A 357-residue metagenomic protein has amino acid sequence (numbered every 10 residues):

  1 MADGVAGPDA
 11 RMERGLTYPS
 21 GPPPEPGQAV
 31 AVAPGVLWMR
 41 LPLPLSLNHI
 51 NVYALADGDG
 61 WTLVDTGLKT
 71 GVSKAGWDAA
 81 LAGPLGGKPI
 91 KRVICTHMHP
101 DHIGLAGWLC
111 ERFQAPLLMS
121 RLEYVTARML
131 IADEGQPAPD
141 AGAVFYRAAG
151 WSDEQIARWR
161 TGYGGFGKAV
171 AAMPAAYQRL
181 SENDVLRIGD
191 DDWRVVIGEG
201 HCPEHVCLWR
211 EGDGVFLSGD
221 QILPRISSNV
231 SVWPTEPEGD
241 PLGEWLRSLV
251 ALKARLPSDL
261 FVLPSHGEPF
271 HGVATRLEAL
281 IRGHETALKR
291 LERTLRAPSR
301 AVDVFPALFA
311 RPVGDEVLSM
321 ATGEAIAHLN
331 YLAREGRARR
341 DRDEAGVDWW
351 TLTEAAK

Functional and structural regions predicted by a protein language model:
A2-Y18, K289-K357: C-terminal regulatory/interaction regions
G7-V32, V36: N-terminal amphipathic/basic leader segments beginning at the initiator methionine
P26-K88, L208-P224: Conserved beta-strand hairpin/beta-sheet module of binuclear metal-dependent hydrolase folds, prominently
G35, L55, D65, H97 (+10 more regions): Divalent metal-coordination and catalytic microenvironments
H49, T126-I131, I226-S228: Short, charged, surface-exposed secondary-structure boundary motifs
W61-G71, G165-Q178, V185-R187, D192-E285: Metallo-beta-lactamase
V72-K74, D78-R187, G214: Active-site HxH/HxHxD metal-binding segment of metal-dependent hydrolases
W77, W245, L249, A325: Aromatic/hydrophobic pocket-lining residues that form the small-molecule binding cavity in soluble enzyme cores
